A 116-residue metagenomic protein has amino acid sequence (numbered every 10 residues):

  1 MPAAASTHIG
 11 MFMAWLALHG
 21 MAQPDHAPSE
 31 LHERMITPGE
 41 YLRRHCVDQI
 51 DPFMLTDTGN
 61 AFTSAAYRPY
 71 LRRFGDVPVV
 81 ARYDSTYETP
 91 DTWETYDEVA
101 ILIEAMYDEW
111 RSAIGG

Functional and structural regions predicted by a protein language model:
M1-H45: N-terminal low-complexity, intrinsically disordered segments
G10, G20, G39, G59 (+2 more regions): Residue-identity detector for glycine
H19, Q23, Q49, W110-A113: Short secondary-structure junctions and interdomain/linker hinges
L31-L102: Amphipathic protein-protein interaction modules
E104-G116: Glycine-rich, aromatic-bearing surface loops/beta-hairpins
